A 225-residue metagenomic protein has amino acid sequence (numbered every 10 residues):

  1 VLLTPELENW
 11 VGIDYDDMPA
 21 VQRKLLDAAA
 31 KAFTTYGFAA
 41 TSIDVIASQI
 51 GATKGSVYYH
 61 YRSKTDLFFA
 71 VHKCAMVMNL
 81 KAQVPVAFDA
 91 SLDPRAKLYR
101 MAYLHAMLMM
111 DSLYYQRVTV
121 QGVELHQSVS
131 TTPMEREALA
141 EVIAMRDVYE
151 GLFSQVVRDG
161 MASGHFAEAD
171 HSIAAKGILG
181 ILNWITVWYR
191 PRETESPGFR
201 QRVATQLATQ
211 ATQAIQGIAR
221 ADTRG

Functional and structural regions predicted by a protein language model:
V1-N9, L104-D111, D147-S163, G180-G225: C-terminal peripheral helix-coil segments that are non-catalytic and often amphipathic
V11, K24, A28-D66, A70: Helix-turn-helix
T35-A39, A90, S112, S163: Short coil/turn segments at alpha/beta junctions that flank glycine-rich nucleotide-binding fingerprints
A70, P85-Y115, A175-I178: Hydrophobic alpha-helical connector segments
K73-M78: Short, basic, alpha-helical segments at the C-terminal edge of helix-turn-helix-like DNA-binding modules
L80, R100, V129-A162, I173-K176 (+1 more regions): Amphipathic alpha-helical packing segments from all-alpha helical-bundle domains
M110-E137: Amphipathic alpha-helical segments used for helix-helix packing
R117-Q121, A169, P197, D222-R224: Short, hydrophobic secondary-structure boundary micro-motifs
